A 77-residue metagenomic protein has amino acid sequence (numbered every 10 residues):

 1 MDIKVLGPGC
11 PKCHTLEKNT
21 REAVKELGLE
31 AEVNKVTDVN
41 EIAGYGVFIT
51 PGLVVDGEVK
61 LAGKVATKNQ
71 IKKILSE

Functional and structural regions predicted by a protein language model:
M1-K4, G28-E30, K73-E77: Compositionally biased, disordered extreme N-termini, encompassing classical targeting presequences
M1-N19: Local sequence-structure signature of Cys/Sec-based thiol-disulfide redox active-site neighborhoods
V5, N34, G63: Small/polar loops that bind or transfer phosphate-bearing groups
P8, D38-V39, E58: Short, ordered loop/turn segments at secondary-structure junctions
T20, V24, L75: Conserved hydrophobic residues forming the short capping helix/wall of the S-adenosyl-L-methionine
L29-V39: Thiol-based oxidoreductase modules, predominantly thioredoxin-like and allied folds used for disulfide exchange
I42-E77: C-terminal structural segments of small proteins and small subunits
